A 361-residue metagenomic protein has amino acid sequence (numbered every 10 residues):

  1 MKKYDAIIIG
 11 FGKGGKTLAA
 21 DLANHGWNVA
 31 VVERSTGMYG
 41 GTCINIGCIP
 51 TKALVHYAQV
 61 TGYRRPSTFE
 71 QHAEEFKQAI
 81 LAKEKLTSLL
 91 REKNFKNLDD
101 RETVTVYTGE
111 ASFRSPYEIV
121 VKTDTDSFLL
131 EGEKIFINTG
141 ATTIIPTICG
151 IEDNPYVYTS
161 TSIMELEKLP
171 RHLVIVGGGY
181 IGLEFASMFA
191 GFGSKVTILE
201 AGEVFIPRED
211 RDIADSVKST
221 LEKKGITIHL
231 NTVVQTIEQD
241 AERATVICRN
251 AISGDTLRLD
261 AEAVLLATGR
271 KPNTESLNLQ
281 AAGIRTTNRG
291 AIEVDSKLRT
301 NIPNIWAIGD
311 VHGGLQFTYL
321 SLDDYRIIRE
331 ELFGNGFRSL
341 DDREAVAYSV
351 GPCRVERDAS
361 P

Functional and structural regions predicted by a protein language model:
M1-G12, L169-G179: Beta1/beta-strand and adjacent pyrophosphate-binding region of the FAD-binding site in flavoprotein oxidoreductases
K2-Y4, D21-W27, E33-L169, T197 (+7 more regions): Glycine-rich flavin
D5-V31, G182-G191: N-terminal Rossmann-like FAD-binding beta1-loop-alpha1 element of flavoenzymes
I7-I9, A111, L130-G140, I175-V176 (+3 more regions): Short hydrophobic core segments
I9-F11, R34, G178, A201 (+2 more regions): Cofactor-binding loop segments of dinucleotide-utilizing enzymes, especially the Rossmann-like FAD- and NAD(P)+-binding
G12, E110-S112, G179, T232-V233: Conserved acidic residues
C48, T139-K195, L199, T227 (+3 more regions): Glycine-rich dinucleotide-binding loop and its adjacent helix/turn
D153-L169, R258-S339: FAD-site-proximal beta/loop scaffold in flavoenzymes
